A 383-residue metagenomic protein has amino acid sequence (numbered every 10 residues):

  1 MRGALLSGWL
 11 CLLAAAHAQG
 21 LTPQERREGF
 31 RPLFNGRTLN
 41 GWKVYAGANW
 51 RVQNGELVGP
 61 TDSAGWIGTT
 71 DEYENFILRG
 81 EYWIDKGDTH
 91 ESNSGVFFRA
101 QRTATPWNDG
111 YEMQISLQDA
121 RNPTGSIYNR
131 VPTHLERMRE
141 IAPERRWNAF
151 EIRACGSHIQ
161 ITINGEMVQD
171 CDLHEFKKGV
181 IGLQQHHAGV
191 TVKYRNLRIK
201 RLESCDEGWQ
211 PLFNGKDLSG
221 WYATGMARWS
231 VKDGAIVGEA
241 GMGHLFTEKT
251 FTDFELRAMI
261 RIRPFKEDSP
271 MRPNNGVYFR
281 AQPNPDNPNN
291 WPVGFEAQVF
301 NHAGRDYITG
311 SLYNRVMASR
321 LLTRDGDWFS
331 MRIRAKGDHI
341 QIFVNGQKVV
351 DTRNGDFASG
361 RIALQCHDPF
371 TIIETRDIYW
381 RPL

Functional and structural regions predicted by a protein language model:
M1-G8: Bacterial N-terminal signal peptides that target proteins for export
W9-A18: Hydrophobic h-region of N-terminal signal peptides that target proteins for export in Gram-negative bacteria
Q19-L383: Carbohydrate-interacting regions of secretory-pathway proteins
